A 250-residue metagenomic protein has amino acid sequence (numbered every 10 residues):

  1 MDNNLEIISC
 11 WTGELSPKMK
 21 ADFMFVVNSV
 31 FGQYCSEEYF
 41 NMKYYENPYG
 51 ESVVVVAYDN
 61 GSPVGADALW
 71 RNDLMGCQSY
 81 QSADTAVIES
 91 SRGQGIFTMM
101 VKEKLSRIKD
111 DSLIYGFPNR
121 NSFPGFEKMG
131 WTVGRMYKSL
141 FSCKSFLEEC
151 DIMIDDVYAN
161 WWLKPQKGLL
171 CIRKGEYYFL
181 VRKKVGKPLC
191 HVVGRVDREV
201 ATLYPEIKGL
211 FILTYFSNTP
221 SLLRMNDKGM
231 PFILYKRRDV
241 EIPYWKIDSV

Functional and structural regions predicted by a protein language model:
L5-F23: A short beta-loop-alpha structural element at the N-terminal edge of CoA-dependent acyl/N-acetyltransferase catalytic
I7, S82, L189-V192: Hydrophobic residues on conserved beta-strands that form the core of alpha/beta folds
F23-N28, G32-G50, Y58, K109 (+1 more regions): Amide-forming acyltransferase catalytic core, primarily the GNAT-like/NAT-type and related acyltransferase folds
C35-P48, D67-I88: N-terminal/domain-start segments enriched in small and hydrophobic, helix-friendly residues, covering either
V56, G61-R71, S79-Q81, A86 (+1 more regions): Conserved beta-strand in the GNAT
S82, T98-R107, I114-Y115, G125-K128: Hydrophobic, well-ordered beta-alpha structural blocks that scaffold small-molecule cofactor pockets
V87, R92-R107, V196-E206: Conserved acetyl-CoA-binding loop-helix of GNAT-fold acetyltransferases
I114-D151, L180-V250: Active-site/acyl-donor-binding loops of N-acyltransferases
